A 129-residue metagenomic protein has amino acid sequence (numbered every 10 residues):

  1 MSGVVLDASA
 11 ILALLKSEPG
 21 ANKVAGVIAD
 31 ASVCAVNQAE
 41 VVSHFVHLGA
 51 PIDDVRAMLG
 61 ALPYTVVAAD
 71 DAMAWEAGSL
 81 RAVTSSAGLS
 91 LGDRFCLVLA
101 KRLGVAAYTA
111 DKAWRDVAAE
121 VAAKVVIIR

Functional and structural regions predicted by a protein language model:
M1-G3, L97, K101-R129: Acidic, PIN/NYN-like endoribonuclease modules and their adjacent C-terminal/linker elements
M1-V33, F45-A57: Short, well-structured N-terminal submotif of metal-dependent ribonuclease cores
V4, D30-V33, L62-V66, A106: Short loop->beta-strand "edge-of-pocket" segments that line small-molecule binding or catalytic clefts across diverse
L6-D7, V33-C34, L89-L91, D111-K112 (+1 more regions): Histidine- and aromatic-rich ligand-binding microenvironments
I11-L12, Q38, W114-R115: A generic structural signal for short hydrophobic patches within well-formed alpha-helices
A21, Q38, I52, A74-A77: A general structural signal for well-ordered alpha-helical segments in protein cores
V42, L59, G78-R81: Amphipathic alpha-helical segments within well-ordered protein domains
T65-K112: Active-site neighborhoods of divalent-metal-dependent phosphate/nucleic-acid chemistry enzymes
